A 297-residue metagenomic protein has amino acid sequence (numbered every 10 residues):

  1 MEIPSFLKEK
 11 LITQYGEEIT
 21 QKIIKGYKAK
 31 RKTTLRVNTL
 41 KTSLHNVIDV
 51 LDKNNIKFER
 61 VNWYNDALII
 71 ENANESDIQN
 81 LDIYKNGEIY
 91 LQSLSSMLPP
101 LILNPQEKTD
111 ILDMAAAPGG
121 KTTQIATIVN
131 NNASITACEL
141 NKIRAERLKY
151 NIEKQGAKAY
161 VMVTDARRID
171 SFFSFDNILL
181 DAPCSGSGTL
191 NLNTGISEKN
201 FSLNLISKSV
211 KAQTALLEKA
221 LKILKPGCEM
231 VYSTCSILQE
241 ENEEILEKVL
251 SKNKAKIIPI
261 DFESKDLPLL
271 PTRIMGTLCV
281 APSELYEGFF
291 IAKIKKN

Functional and structural regions predicted by a protein language model:
M1-N297: S-adenosylmethionine
